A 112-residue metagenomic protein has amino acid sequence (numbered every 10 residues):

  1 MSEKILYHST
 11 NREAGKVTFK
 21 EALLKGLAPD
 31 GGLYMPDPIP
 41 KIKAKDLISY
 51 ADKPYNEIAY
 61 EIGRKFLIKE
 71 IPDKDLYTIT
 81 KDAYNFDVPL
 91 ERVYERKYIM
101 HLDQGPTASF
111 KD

Functional and structural regions predicted by a protein language model:
M1-D112: PLP-dependent amino-acid enzyme catalytic core
